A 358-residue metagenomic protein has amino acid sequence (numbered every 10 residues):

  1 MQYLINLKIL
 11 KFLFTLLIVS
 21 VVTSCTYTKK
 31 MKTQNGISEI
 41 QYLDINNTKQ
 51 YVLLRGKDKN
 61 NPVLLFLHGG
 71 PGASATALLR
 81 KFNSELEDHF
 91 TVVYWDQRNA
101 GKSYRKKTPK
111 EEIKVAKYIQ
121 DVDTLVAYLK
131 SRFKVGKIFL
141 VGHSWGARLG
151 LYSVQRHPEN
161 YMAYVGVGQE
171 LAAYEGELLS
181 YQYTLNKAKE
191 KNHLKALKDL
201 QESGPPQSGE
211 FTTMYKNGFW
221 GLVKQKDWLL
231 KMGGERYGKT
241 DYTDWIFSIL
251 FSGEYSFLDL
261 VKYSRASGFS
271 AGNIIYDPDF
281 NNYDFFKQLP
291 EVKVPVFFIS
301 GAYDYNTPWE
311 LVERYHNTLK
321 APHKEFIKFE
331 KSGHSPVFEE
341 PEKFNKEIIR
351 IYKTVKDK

Functional and structural regions predicted by a protein language model:
S74-N83: The serine-hydrolase catalytic nucleophile loop
T76-A77, N99-I113, E175: Glycine-rich "HGGG/HGxG" loop immediately N-terminal to the catalytic nucleophile of the alpha/beta-hydrolase
L86-R105: Conserved alpha/beta-hydrolase
K117-K137: Conserved acidic catalytic loop of the alpha/beta-hydrolase fold
E159-S208: A catalytic-pocket lid/entrance helix-loop region that shapes and gates access to the active site across common
N192-K287, V294: Alpha/beta-hydrolase
V292, F298-S300: Short beta-strand/loop motif that positions the catalytic acidic residue of the alpha/beta-hydrolase fold
S332-P341, N345: Catalytic histidine-centered segment of alpha/beta-hydrolase-like enzymes
